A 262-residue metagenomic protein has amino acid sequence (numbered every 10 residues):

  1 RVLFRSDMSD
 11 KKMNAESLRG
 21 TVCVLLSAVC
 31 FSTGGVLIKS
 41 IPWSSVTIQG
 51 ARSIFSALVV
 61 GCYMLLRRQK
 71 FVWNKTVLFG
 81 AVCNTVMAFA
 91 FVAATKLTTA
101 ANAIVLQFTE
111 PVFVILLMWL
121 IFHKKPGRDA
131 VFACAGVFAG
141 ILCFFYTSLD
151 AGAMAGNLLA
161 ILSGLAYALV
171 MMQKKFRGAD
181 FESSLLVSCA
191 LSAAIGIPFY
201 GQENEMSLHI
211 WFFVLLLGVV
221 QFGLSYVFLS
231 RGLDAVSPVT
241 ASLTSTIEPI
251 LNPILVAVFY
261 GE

Functional and structural regions predicted by a protein language model:
R1-L3: Short, small-residue-biased leader/transition segments that mark boundaries at the very start of proteins
E16-G20, P42-G50, Q69-K75, I141 (+2 more regions): Juxtamembrane helix-entry segments on the extracytoplasmic side of multipass membrane proteins
A28-F31, V36-I38, S45, S56-V60 (+2 more regions): Transmembrane alpha-helical segments that form core, pore/gating elements of small-molecule transporters/exporters
C30, R67-Q107, G136-A139, C143 (+1 more regions): Specific transmembrane alpha-helical segments of multi-pass solute transporters/efflux pumps, especially DMT/EamA
T47-G50, I54-L58, V92-H123, S163 (+1 more regions): Specific alpha-helical transmembrane segments that line the substrate/conduction pathway and gating interfaces
V60, N84, L116-W119, P126-Y146 (+3 more regions): Hydrophobic transmembrane alpha-helices of multi-pass small-molecule transport proteins
F71, I104-Q107, H123-C143, D150-N157 (+1 more regions): Loop-to-transmembrane alpha-helix entry segments
A103-T109, K174-L191, F222-V258: Helix-helix packing/entry segments at the starts of transmembrane helices
